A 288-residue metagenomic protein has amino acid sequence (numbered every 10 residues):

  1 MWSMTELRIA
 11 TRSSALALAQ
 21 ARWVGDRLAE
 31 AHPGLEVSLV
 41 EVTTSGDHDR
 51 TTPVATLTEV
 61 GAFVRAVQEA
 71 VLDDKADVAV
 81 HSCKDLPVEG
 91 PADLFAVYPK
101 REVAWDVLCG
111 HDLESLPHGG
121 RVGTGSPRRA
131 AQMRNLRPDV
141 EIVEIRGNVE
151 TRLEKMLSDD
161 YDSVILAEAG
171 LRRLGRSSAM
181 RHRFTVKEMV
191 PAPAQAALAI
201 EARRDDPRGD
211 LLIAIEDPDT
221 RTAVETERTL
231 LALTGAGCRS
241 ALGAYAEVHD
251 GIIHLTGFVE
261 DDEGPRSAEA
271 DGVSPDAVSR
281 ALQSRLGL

Functional and structural regions predicted by a protein language model:
W2-T43, D49, T56, R137-D139 (+1 more regions): Small-molecule-sensing regulatory modules
R8-A10, A79, V97, G123 (+1 more regions): Short, well-ordered beta-strand segments
T51-V78: Short, structured active-site "lid" loops
A55-T58, F95-P99, H182-R183: Short, hinge-like loop/turn segments at secondary-structure boundaries
A76-V80, D162-S163: Short, Asp-centered acidic motifs that coordinate Mg2+ and/or phosphate in catalytic or ligand-binding sites
C83-V140: A conserved helix-loop-strand patch within extracytoplasmic ligand-binding domains of the periplasmic binding
